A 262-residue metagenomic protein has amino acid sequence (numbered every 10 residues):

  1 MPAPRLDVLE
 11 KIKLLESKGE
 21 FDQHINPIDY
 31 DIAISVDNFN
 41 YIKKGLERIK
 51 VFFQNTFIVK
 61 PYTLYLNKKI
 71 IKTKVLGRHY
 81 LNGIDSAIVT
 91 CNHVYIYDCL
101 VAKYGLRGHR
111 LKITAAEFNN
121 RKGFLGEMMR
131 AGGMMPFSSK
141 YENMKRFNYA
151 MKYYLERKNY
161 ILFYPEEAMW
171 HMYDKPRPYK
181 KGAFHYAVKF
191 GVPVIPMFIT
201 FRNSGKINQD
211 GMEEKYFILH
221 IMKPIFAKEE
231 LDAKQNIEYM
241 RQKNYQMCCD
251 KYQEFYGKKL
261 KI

Functional and structural regions predicted by a protein language model:
M1-I25, N148-I262: Non-catalytic C-terminal accessory region of glycerolipid acyltransferases and related lyso-lipid remodeling enzymes
M1-I88, Y97-V101: Membrane-anchoring hydrophobic helices of lipid-metabolizing enzymes
F52, T114-A115, K140, M172-D174: A generic secondary-structure micro-motif detector that highlights 1-2 residue hydrophobic/ambivalent hotspots embedded
T63, A102-K103, G126, M151 (+1 more regions): Short amphipathic alpha-helical segments and helix-helix/interface helices
I71, K140-M144, P176-R177: A conditional alpha-helix N-cap/helix-loop micro-motif detector
Y80-G83, Y104-G105, K152-E156: Short, charge-rich binding segments
G83-Y141: Catalytic core of membrane glycerolipid acyltransferases/transacylases, capturing the structured, soluble-facing
